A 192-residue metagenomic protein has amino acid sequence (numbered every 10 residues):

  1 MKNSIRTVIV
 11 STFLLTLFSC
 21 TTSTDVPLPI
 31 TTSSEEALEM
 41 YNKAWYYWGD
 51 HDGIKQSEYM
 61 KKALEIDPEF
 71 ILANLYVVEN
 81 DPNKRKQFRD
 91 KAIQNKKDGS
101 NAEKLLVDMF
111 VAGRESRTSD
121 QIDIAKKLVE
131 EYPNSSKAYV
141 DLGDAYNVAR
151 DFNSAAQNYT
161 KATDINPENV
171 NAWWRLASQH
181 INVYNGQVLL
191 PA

Functional and structural regions predicted by a protein language model:
Y41, L72-V77, K104-V107, K137-D141 (+1 more regions): Alpha-solenoid helical repeat scaffolds
I66, N95-D98, E131-Y132, I165: Structural marker of alpha-solenoid helical repeat scaffolds
